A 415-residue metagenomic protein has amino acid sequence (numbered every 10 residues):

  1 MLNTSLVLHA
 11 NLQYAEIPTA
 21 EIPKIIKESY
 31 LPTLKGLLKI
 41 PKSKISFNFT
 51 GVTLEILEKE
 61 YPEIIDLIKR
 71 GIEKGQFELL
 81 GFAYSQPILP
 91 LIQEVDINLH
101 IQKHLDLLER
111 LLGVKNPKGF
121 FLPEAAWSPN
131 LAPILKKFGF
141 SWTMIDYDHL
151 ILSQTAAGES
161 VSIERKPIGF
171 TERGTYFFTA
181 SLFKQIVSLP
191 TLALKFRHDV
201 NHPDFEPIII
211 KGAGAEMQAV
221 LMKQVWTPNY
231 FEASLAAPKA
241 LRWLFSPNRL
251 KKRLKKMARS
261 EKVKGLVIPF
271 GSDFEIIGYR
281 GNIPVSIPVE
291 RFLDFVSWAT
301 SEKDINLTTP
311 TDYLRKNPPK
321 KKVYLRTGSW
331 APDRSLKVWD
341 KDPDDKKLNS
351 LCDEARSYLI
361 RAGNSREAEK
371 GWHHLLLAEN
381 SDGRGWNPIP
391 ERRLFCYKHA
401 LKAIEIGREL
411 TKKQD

Functional and structural regions predicted by a protein language model:
L2-L31, L38-I40, S162-K184, P190-Y230 (+1 more regions): Active-site and substrate-binding clefts of carbohydrate-active enzymes
N3-Q93, L99-H100, K118-L122, S141-D146 (+1 more regions): Short, well-structured secondary-structure segments
A15-P18, I56-Y61, L91-Q93, P123 (+7 more regions): A short acidic (Asp/Glu
L34, K69, N98-E109, K118-F121 (+3 more regions): Short, well-ordered alpha-helical packing segments
I40-P41, G75, L111-K115, F138 (+2 more regions): A structural signal for short coil/turn segments at secondary-structure junctions
F49-L57, V95-H104, L135-G139, K316-R334 (+1 more regions): A broadly tuned preference for mixed-charge, low-complexity surface segments
G51-E124, A213-A236, G265-P269, F274 (+1 more regions): Metal-dependent polysaccharide deacetylase catalytic core of the NodB/CE4 family, i.e., the active-site-bearing domain
K103-P190: Internal, well-ordered domain-core segments that constitute the primary functional module of diverse proteins
